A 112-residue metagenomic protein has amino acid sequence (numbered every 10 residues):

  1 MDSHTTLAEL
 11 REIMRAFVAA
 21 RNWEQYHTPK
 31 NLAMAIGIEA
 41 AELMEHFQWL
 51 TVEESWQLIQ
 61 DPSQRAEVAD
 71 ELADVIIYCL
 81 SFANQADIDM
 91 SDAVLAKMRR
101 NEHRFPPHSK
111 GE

Functional and structural regions predicted by a protein language model:
M1-E112: Flexible "arm" and connector segments at domain edges
